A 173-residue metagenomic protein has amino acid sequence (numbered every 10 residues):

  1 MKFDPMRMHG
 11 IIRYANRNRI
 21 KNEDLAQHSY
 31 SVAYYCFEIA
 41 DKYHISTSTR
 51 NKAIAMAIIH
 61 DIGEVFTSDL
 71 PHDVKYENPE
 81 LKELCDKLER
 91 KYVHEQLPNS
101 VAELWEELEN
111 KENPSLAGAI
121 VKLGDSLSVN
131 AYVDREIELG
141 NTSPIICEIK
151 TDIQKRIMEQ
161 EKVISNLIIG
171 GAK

Functional and structural regions predicted by a protein language model:
M1-A15: Short alpha-helical hairpin
N18-A53: Alpha-helical phosphate/pyrophosphate-handling elements in metalloenzyme active cores
Y34-F37, N51-L70, K122, S126: Active-site alpha-helical segments that house and flank conserved acidic catalytic motifs for diphosphate chemistry
I45-I58, D69-C85: Hydrophobic/aromatic-rich structural module bridging two neighboring secondary-structure elements via a short loop
I54-A55, P98-E138, P144: Histidine/acidic-rich helix-loop-helix segments that form or flank divalent-metal centers in metalloenzyme catalytic
V65-D73, L97-E106: Membrane-helix exit/interface motif
E77-H94, A119, N141-E159: Divalent-cation-assisted or electrostatically stabilized phosphate/pyrophosphate-binding catalytic cores
K155-K173: Charged phosphate-binding loop/patch that engages nucleotide di/tri-phosphates or the phosphate backbone of nucleic
